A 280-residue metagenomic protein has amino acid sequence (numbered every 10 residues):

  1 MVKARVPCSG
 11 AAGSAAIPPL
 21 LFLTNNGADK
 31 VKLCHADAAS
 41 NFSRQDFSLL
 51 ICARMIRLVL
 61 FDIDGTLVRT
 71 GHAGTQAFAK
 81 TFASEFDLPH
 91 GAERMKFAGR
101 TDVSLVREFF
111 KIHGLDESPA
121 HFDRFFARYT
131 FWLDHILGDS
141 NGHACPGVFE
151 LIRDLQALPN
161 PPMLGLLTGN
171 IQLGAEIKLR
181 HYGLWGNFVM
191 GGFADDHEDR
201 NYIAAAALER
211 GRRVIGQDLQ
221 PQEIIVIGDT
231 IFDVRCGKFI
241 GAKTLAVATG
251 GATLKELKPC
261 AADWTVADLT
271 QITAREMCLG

Functional and structural regions predicted by a protein language model:
M55-A98: Active-site neighborhood of HAD-like aspartate-dependent phosphohydrolases
V103-E117, A207: Helix-loop "lid/cap" segments that line or gate small-molecule binding pockets
D134-L166, Q172, F188: Short, acidic loop-to-helix structural element flanking the phosphoryl-transfer center in phosphate-processing enzymes
R180-W185, V189-G211: Histidine/lysine/aspartate-rich catalytic loop segments that bind and position anionic ligands
A205-V234: Conserved Lys-Pro-Asp/Glu-containing loop-to-beta segment of HAD-superfamily phosphomonoesterases, centered on
V226-W264: Acidic, Mg2+-coordinating phosphoryl-transfer loop and its flanking beta/alpha structural elements, shared across
